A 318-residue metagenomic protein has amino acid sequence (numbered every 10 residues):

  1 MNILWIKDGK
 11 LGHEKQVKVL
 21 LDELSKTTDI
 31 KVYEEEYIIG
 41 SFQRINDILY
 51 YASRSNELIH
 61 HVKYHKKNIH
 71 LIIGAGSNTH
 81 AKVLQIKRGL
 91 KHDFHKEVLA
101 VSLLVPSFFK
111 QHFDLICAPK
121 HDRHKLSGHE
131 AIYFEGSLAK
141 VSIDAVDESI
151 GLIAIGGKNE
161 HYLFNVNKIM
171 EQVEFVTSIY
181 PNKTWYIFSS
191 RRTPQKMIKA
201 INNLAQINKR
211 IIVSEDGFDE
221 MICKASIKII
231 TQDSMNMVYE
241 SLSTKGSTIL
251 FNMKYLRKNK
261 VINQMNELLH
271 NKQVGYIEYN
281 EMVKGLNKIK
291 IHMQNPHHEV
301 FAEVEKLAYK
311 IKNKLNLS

Functional and structural regions predicted by a protein language model:
W5-F134: Active-site and donor-binding regions of nucleotide-sugar-utilizing enzymes
I6, G136-Q195: Active-site donor-nucleotide binding/catalytic segment of nucleotide-sugar enzymes
L11-E14, R44, F109-K110, H124-L126 (+3 more regions): Short, charged/polar "capping" segments at the starts of alpha-helices and the immediately preceding loops
E35, I116-A118, W185-R191, I249: Short internal beta-strands
K110-N165, I277, L286-K290: A nucleotide-sugar donor-handling region in carbohydrate enzymes
K199-Y239: Donor nucleotide-activated moiety binding/catalytic core segment of transferases that use nucleotide-activated donors
I227, K245-I249: Structural loop-to-beta junction motif characteristic of Rossmann-like glycosyltransferase folds
M265-S318: Leloir-type glycosyltransferase catalytic cores
